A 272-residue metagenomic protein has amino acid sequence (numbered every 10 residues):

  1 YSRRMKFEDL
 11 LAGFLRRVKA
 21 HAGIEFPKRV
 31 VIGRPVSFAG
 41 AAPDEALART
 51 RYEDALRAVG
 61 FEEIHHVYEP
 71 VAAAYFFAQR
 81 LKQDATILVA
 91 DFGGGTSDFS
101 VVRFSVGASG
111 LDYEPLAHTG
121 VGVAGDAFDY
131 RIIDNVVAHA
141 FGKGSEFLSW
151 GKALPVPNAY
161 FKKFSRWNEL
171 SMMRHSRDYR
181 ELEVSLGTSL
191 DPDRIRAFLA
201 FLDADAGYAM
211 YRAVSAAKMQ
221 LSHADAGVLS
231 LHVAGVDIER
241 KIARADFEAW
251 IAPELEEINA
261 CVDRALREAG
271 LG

Functional and structural regions predicted by a protein language model:
Y1-V89, S105-G122, A127, I238-G272: N-terminal phosphate-binding loop and flanking beta/alpha elements of the actin-like ATPase fold
V89-D98, A124-G125, V214: A short acidic Gly-Thr/Ser loop motif
R103-V233: Phosphate-binding glycine-rich/basic clefts of nucleotide- and phosphate-handling proteins, predominantly
